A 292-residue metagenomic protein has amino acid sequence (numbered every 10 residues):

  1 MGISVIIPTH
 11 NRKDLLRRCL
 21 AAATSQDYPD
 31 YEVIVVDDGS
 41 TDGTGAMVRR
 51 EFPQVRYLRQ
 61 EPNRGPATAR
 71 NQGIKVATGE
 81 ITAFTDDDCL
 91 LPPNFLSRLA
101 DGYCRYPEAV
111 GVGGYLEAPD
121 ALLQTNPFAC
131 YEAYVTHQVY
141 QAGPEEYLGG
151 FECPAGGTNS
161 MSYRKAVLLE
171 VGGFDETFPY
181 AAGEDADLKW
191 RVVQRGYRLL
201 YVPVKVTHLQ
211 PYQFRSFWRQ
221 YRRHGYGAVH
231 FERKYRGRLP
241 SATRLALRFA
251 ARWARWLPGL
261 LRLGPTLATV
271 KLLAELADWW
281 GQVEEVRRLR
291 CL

Functional and structural regions predicted by a protein language model:
M1-S4, E32, D187: Cell-envelope/extracellular polymer assembly enzymes that use nucleotide-activated donors
A21-D30: Short, acidic, metal-binding catalytic loop of nucleotide-sugar glycosyltransferases
Q60-A77: Glycine-rich, basic loop-to-helix element that forms the pyrophosphate-binding segment of sugar-nucleotide handling
T82: Short aromatic/hydrophobic "clamp" motif used to bind/position activated sugar donors
N94-F128: Conserved donor NDP-sugar-binding/catalytic core segment of glycosyltransferases
G114-Y115, E132-P154: Short, flexible, basic/aromatic active-site loop/helix in glycosyltransferases
G143-A166, P179-A181, D187: A recurrent flexible, glycine/aromatic-enriched loop bordering the glycosyltransferase active site that acts as
Q220-Y226, R233, R238-L292: Non-catalytic, C-terminal membrane-associated alpha-helical segments of glycosyltransferases
